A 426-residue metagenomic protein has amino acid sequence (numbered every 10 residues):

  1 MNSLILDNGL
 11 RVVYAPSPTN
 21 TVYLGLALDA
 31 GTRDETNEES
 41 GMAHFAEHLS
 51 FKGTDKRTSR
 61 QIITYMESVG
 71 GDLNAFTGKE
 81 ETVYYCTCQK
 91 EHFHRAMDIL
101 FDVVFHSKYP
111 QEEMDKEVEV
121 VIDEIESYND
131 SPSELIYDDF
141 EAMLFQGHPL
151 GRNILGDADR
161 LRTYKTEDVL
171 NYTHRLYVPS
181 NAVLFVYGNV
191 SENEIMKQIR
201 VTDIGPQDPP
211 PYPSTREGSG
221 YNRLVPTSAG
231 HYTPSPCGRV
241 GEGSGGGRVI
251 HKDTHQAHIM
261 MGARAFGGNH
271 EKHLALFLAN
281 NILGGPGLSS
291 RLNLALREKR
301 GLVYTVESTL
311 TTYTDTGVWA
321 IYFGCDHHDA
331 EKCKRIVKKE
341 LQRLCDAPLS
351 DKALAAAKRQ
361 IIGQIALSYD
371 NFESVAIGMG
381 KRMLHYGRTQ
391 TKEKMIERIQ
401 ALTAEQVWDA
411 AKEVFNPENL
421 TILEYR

Functional and structural regions predicted by a protein language model:
M1-T21: N- or domain-start disorder-to-order transition segments that initiate the globular core
I5, I62-D208, G245, V249 (+3 more regions): Charge-rich, well-structured scaffold segments of protease-associated domains
P16-P18, G25-A27, G245-S290: His/Glu-based metal-binding/catalytic segments typifying zinc-dependent metallopeptidases
T19-T21, K79, P179, T254-H258 (+1 more regions): Short, solvent-exposed loop/turn segments at the edges of secondary structure
L28-E39: Short pre-active-site segment immediately N-terminal to the catalytic Zn-binding motif
G41-T54: Active-site SXXK
G53-Q61: Glycine/small-residue-rich interface belts in oligomeric ring/scaffold proteins and their assembly partners
R200-G246: Intrinsic disorder/low-complexity segments
